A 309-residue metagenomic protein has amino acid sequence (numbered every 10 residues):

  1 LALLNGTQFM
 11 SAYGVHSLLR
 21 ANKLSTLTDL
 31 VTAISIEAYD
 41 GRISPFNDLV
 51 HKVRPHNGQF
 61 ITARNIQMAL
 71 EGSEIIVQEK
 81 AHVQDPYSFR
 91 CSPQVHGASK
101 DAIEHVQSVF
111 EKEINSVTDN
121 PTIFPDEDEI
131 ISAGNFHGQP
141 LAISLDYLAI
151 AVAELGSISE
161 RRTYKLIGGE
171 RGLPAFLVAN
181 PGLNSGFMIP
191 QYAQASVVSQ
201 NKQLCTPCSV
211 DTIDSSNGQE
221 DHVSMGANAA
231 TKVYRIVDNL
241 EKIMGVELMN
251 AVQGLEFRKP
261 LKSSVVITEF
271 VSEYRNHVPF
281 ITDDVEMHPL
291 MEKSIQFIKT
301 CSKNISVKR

Functional and structural regions predicted by a protein language model:
L1-R309: C-terminal auxiliary extensions adjacent to catalytic cores
